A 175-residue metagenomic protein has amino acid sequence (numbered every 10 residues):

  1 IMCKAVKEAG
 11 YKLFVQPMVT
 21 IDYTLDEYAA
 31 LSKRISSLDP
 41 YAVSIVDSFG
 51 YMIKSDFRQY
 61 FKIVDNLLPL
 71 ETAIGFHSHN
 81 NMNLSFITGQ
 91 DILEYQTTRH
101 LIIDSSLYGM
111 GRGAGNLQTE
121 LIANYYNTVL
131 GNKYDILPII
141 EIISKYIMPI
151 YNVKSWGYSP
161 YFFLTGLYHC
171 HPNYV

Functional and structural regions predicted by a protein language model:
I1-V175: Catalytic cores and adjacent flexible loops of soluble metabolic enzymes that perform enolate/carbanion chemistry on
